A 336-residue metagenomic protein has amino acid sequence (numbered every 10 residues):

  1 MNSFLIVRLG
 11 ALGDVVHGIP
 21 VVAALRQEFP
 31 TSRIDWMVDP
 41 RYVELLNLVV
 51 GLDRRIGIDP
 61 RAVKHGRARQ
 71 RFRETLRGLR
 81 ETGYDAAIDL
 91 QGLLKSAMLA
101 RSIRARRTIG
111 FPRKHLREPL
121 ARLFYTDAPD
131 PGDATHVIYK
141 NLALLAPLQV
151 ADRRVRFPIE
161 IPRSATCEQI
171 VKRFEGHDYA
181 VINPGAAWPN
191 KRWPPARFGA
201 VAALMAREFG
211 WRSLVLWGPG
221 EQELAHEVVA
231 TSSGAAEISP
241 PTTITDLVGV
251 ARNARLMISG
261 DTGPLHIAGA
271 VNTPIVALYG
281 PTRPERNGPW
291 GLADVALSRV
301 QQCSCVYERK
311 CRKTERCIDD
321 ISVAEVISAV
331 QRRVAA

Functional and structural regions predicted by a protein language model:
M1-A336: Catalytic machinery of carbohydrate-active enzymes, primarily nucleotide-sugar-dependent glycosyltransferases
